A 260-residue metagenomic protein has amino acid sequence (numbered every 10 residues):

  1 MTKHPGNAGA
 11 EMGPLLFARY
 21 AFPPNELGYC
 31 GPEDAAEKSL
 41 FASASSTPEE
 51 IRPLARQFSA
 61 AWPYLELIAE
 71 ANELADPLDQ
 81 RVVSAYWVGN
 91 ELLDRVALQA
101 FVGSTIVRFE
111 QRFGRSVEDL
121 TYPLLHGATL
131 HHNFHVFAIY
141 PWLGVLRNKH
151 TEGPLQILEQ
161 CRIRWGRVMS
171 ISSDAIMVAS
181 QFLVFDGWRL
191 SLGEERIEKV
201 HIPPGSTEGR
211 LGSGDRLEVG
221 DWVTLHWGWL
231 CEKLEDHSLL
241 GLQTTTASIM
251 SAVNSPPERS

Functional and structural regions predicted by a protein language model:
M1-T121: N-terminal, charged low-complexity regulatory/assembly segments
L92-C161: Anionic-ligand-binding alpha/beta catalytic cores of soluble enzymes and soluble regulatory domains that recognize
Q156-D174, A179: Structural detector for short beta-strands of small beta-barrel domains
I171-I197: OB-fold (S1/OB) nucleic-acid-binding surfaces
S191-G209: Short, structured beta-strand/loop micro-motifs enriched in basic residues and often containing a Trp
P203-T224: Short nucleic-acid-contacting surface segments enriched for D/E, G, S/T with interspersed K/R
G228-G241: Short, Lys/Arg- and Gly-enriched loop/turn segments at beta-strand edges
S238-S260: Short peripheral tails and domain-boundary helices/loops at the edges of structured domains
